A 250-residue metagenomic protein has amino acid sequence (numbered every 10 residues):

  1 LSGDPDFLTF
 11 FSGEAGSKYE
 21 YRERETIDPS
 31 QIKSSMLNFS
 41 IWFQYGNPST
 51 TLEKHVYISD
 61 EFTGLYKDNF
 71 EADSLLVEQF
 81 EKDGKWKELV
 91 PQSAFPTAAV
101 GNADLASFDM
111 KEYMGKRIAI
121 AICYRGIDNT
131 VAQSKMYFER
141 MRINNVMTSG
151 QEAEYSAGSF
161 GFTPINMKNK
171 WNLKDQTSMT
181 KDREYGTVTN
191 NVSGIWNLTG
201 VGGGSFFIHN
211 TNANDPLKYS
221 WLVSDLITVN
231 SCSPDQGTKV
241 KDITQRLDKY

Functional and structural regions predicted by a protein language model:
L1-K33, N47, R117, W171-Y250: Extracellular/lumenal mature domains of secreted and surface-exposed proteins
F7, I32, F43-L52, F62 (+1 more regions): Extended, low-complexity, turn-rich repeat/linker tracts enriched in Gly/Pro/Ser/Thr and Asp/Glu that occur
F11, T51-E53, D68-N69, V131-K135: Short, solvent-exposed loop/turn and secondary-structure capping segments
S12-E14, I58-G64, N145: Residue-level signal for short segments within beta-strands and strand-turn junctions of well-structured beta-sheet
S35-N47, K54-I58, K116-G126, D235-K241: Extracellular beta-strand-rich recognition modules
S49-P96, L105: Non-cytosolic beta-sandwich-type ligand-binding/adhesion modules
E61, D68-F80, R140-G204, D235 (+1 more regions): Extracellular carbohydrate-recognition regions
F95-Y155, V188-N191, I195-P216, L226-C232: Terminal, low-complexity interaction segments
